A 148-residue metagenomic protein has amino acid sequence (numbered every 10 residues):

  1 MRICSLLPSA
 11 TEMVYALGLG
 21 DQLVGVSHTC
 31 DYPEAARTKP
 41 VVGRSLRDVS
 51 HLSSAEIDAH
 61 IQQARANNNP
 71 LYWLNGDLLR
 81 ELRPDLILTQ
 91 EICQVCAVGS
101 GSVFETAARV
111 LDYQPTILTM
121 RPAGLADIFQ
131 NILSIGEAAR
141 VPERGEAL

Functional and structural regions predicted by a protein language model:
M1-L148: N-terminal ligand-binding lobe of clamshell/alpha-beta domains
